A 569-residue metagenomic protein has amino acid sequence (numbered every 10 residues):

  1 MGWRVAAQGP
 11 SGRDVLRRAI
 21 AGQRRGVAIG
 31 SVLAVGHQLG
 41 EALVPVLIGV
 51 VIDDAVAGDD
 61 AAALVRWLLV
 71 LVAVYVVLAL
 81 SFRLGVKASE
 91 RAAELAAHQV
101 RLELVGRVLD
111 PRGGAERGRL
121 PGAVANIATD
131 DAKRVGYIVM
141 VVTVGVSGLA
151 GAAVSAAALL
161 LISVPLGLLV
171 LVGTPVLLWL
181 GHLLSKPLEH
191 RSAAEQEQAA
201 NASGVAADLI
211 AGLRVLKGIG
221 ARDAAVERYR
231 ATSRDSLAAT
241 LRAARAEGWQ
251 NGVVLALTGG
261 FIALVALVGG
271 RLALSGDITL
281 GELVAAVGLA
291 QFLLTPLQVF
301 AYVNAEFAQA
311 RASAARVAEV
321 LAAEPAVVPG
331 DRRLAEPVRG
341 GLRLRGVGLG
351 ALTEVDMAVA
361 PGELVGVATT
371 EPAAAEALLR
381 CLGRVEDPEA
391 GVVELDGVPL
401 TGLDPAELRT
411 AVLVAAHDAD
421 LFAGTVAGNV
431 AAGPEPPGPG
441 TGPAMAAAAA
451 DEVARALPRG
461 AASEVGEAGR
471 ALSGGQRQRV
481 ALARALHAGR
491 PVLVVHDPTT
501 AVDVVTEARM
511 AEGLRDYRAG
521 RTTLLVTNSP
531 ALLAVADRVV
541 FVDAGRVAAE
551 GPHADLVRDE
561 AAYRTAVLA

Functional and structural regions predicted by a protein language model:
M1-A42, A61, L349, A373-A377 (+3 more regions): Membrane-integrated ABC transporters
M1-W3, G520, A534-A569: C-terminal portion of ABC ATPase nucleotide-binding domains
G9, R25-E41, V56-A93, A97: Transmembrane-helix motif of ABC transporter permease domains
R17-R25, G113, D130-V139, H190-R191 (+3 more regions): An intracellular "coupling" helix at the cytosolic face of ABC transporter transmembrane type-1 domains
G22, G30-G36, V144-A194, L267-I278: Transmembrane helices of ABC transporter permease
L95-G114, L120-A125, A193-R234, S313-L321: Short cytosolic helices in intracellular loops of multi-pass membrane proteins
L293-A322: Cytosolic ends of transmembrane helices, especially the final helix of ABC transmembrane type-1 domains
A419-E464, A485, P491, A562-A569: Conserved "ABC signature" C-loop
